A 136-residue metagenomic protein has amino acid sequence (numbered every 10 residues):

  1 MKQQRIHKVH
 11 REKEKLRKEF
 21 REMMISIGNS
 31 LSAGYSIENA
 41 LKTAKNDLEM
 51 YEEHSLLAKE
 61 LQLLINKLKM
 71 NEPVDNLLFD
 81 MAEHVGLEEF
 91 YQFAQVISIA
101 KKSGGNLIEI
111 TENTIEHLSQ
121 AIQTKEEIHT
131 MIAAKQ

Functional and structural regions predicted by a protein language model:
M1, E126-Q136: Bilayer-spanning, highly hydrophobic alpha-helical transmembrane segments
K2-M81, E88-I99, G105-E112: Juxtamembrane/interface alpha-helical elements of multi-pass membrane proteins
E22, N29, Q120, T130-A133: Membrane-embedded alpha-helical bundles that form the substrate/pore pathway in multi-pass transport systems
N46-D47, E116, K135: Short secondary-structure capping/turn micro-motifs that flank functional sites
Q92-Q95, E109-T130: Membrane-proximal, non-transmembrane alpha-helical segments
K102-S103, S119: Extended heptad-repeat alpha-helical coiled-coils characteristic of chemotaxis/transducer cytoplasmic signaling domains
